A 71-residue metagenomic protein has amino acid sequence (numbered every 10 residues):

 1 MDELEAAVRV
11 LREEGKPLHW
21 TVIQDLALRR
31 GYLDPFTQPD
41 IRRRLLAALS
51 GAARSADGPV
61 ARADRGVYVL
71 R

Functional and structural regions predicted by a protein language model:
M1-A6, E14, T21, A27-R71: Charged low-complexity interaction tracts in eukaryotic proteins
